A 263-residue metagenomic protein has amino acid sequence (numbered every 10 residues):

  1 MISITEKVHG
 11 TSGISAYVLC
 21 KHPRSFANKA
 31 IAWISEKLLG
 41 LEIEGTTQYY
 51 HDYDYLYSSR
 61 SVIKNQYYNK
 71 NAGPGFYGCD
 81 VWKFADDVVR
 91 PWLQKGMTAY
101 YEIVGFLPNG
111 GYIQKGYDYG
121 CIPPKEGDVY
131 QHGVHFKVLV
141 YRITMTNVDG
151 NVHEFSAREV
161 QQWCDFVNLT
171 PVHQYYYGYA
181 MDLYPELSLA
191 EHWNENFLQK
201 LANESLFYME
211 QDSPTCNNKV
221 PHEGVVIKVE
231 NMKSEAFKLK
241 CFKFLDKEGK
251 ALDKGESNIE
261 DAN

Functional and structural regions predicted by a protein language model:
M1-N263: Core nucleotide-handling region used for phosphoryl-transfer chemistry
